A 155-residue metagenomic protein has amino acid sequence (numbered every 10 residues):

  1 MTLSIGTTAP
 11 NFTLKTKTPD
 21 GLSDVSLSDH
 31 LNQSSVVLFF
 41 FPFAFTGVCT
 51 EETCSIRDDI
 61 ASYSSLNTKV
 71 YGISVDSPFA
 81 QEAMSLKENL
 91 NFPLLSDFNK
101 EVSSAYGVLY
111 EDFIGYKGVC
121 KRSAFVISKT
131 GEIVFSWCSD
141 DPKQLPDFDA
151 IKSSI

Functional and structural regions predicted by a protein language model:
M1-I155: Chalcogenol-based redox active-site neighborhoods
